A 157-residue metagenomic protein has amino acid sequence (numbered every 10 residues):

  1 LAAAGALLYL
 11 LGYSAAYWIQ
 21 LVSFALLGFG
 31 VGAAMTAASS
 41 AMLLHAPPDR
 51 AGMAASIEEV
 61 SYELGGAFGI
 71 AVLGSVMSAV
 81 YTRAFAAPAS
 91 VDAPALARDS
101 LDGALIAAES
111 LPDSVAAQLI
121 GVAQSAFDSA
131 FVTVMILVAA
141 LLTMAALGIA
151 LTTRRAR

Functional and structural regions predicted by a protein language model:
L1-A89, F127, F131-A156: C-terminal module of multi-pass small-molecule transporters
A79-A139: A membrane-interface helix-boundary motif in multi-pass transporters
